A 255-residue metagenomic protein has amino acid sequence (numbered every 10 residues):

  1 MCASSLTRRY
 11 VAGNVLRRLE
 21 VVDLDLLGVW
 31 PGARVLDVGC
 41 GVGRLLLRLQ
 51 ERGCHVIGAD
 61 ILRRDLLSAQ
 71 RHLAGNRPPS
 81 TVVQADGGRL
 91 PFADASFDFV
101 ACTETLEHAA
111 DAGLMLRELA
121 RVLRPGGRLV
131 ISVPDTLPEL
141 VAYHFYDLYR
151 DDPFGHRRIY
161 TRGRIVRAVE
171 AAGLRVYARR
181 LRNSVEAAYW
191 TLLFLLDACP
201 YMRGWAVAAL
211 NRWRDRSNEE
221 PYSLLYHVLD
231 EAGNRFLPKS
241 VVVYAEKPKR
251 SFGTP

Functional and structural regions predicted by a protein language model:
M1-L90, F99-T103, L116, R212-W213 (+4 more regions): Conserved N-terminal segment of class I S-adenosyl-L-methionine
E104-H108: A short His-aromatic
G113-R128: A short glycine-rich, Lys/Arg-flanked "PGG" loop and its adjoining helix->strand segment in the class I
S132-P134, R182: Alpha/beta-hydrolase-fold catalytic nucleophile elbow
P134-R158, R167: Short, glycine-/aromatic-enriched active-site segment of Class I SAM-dependent methyltransferases
I165-R182: A SAM-dependent methyltransferase catalytic signature shared across enzymes that methylate proteins
A178-N211, K239-S240: Conserved catalytic loop of SAM-dependent methyltransferase domains
